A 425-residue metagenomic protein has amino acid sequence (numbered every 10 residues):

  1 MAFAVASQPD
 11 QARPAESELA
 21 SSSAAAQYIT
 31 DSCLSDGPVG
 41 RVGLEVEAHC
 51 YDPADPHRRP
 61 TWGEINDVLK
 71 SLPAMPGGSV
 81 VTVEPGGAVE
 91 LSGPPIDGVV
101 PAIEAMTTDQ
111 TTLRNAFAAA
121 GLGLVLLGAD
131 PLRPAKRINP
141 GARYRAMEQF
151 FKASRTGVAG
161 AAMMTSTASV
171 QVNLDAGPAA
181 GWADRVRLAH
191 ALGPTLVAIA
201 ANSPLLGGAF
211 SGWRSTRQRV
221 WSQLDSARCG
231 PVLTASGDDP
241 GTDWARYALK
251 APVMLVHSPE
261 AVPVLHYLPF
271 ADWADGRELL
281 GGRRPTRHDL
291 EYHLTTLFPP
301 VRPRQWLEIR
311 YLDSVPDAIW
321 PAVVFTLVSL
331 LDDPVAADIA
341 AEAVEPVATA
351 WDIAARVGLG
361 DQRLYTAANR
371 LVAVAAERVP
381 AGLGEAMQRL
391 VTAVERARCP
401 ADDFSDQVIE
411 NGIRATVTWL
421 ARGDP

Functional and structural regions predicted by a protein language model:
M1-G160, S166, A201, Q305 (+5 more regions): Terminal catalytic/cofactor-binding subdomain
D52, A176-P178, D313: Non-catalytic surface loops within mature trypsin-like serine protease
V125, A129-G157, A162-R302: Loop-rich catalytic cores of soluble enzymes, especially ATP-dependent carboxylate-amine ligases and other
